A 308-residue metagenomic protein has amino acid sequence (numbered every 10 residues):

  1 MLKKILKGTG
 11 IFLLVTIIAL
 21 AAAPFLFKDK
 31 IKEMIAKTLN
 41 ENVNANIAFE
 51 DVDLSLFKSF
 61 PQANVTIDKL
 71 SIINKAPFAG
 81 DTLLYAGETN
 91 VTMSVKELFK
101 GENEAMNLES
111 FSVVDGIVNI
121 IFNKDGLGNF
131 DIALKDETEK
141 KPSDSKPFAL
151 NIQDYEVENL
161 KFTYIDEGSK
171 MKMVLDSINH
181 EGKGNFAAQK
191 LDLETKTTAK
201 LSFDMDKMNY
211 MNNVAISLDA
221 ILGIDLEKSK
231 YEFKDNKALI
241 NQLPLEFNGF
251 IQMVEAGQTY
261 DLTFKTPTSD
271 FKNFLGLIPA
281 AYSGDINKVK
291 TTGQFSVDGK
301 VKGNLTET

Functional and structural regions predicted by a protein language model:
M1-N46: N-terminal type II signal-anchor transmembrane helix that functions as the membrane-insertion/stop-transfer segment
A45, P61-N64, D68-A188, I251-E255 (+2 more regions): Secondary-structure transition motifs
D51-Q62: Short edge beta-strands and adjacent turn/loop segments
K69-L70, T197, K234-I240: Short beta-strand segments that buttress and anchor functional surface loops
D81-L84, A188-S229, N273-S296: Beta-propeller and related beta-repeat scaffolds in trafficking/envelope systems
I132-K170, I221-L239, N287-T308: Solvent-exposed beta-strand/coil patches in large extracellular/periplasmic or lumenal scaffold regions
